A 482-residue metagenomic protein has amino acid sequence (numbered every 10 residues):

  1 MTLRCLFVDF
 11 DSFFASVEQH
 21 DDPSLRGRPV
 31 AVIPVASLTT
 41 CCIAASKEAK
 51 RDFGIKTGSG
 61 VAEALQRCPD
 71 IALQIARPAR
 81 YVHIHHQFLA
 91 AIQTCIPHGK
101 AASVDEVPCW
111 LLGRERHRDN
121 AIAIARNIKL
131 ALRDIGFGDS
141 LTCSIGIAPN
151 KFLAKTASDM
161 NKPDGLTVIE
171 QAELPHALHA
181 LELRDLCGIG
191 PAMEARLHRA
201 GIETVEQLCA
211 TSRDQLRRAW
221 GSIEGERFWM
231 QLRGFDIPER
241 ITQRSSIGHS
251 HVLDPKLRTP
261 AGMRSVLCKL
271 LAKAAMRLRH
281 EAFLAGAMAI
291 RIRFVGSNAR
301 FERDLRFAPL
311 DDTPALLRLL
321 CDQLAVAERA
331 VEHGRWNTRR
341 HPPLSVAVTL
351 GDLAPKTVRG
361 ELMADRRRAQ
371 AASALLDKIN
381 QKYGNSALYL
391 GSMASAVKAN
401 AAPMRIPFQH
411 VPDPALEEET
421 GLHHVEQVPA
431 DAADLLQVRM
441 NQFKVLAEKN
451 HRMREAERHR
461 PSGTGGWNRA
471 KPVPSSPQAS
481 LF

Functional and structural regions predicted by a protein language model:
M1-V104, P108, P477: Residues that scaffold, gate, or flank divalent-cation-dependent active/transport sites
F7, D185, H198-R340, S480-F482: DNA-contacting surface of Y-family translesion DNA polymerases
V17-Q19, C42-S46, L153-N161, E239-Q243: Short acidic, glycine/serine/threonine-rich loops at helix termini
V82-I135, D139-C143: Hydrophobic alpha-helical hairpins/lids featuring a short glycine-rich hinge
A102-E106, S140, A148-K151, F283-A287 (+1 more regions): Short Gly/Ser/Thr- and Asp/Glu-enriched loop/turn motifs at secondary-structure junctions
N120-L181: Long, highly charged, low-complexity intrinsically disordered interaction regions that mediate electrostatic DNA/RNA
P309-F482: Acidic, metal-coordinating catalytic segment for phosphate/diphosphate chemistry, firing primarily on the Nudix
